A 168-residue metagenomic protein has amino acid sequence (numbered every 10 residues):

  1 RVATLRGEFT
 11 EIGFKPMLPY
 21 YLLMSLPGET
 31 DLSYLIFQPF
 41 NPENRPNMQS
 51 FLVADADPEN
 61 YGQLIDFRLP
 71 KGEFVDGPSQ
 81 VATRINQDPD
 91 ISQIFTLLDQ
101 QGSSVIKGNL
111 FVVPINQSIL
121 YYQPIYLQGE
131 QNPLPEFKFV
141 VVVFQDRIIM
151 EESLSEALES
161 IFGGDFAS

Functional and structural regions predicted by a protein language model:
R1-S168: Accessory, solvent-exposed terminal regions and/or long lumenal/extracellular loops of proteins
